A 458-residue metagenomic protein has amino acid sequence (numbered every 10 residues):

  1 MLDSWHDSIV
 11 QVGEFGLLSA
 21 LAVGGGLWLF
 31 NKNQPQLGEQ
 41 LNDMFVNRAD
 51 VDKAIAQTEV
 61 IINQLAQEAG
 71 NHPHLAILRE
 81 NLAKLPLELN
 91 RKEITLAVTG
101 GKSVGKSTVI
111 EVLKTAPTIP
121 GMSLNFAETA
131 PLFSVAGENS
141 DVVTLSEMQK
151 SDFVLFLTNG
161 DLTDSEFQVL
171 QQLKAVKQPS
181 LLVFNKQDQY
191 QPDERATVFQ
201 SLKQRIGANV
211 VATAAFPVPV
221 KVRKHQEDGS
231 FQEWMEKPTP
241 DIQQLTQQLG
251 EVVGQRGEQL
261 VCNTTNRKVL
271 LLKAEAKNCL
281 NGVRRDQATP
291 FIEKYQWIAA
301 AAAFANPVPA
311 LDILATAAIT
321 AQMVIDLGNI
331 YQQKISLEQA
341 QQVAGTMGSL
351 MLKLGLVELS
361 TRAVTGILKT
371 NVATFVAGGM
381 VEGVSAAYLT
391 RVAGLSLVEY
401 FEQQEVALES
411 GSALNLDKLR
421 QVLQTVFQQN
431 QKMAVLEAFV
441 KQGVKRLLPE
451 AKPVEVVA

Functional and structural regions predicted by a protein language model:
M1, I94, V98-G101, L280-I319 (+1 more regions): Transmembrane alpha-helical segments and their cytosolic interface motifs in multi-pass membrane proteins
L2-S134, A175, L395: Conserved G1/Walker A P-loop phosphate-binding module
I77, Y190-N263: Canonical P-loop GTPase G-domain recognition
G137-F184: Inter-motif core of Ras-like GTPase G domains
Q259-D286: Active-site helix-to-loop segments that bind/position phosphate- or nucleotide-bearing substrates and donors across
A301-A315, R362-S385: Short hydrophobic membrane-inserting alpha-helices and related fusion/pore-forming segments
N329, K334-L368, V376-M380: Hydrophobic alpha-helical transmembrane segments and adjacent short intramembrane/lumenal linkers of inner/organellar
G394, V398, E402-A458: Acidic, carboxylate-rich catalytic segments that either coordinate divalent cations
